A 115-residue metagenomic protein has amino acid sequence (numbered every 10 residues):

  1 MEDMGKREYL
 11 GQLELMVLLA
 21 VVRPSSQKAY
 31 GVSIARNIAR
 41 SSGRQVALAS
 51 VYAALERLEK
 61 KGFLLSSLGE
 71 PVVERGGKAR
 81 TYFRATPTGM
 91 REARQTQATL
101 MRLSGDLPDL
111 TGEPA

Functional and structural regions predicted by a protein language model:
M1-R7: Short, Lys/Arg-enriched N-terminal segment that forms or immediately precedes the first helix of a structured domain
E8-S50: N-terminal helix-turn-helix DNA-binding core of bacterial DNA-binding proteins
R36, E59-K60: Alpha-helical residues within the helix-turn-helix
V51-L58: Basic amphipathic alpha-helical segments that dock to polyanions
K61-G76: Beta-hairpin "wing" of winged helix-turn-helix
A79: Exposed loop/turn and edge beta-strand positions of beta-sandwich/beta-sheet ligand-binding modules
T88-A115: Amphipathic alpha-helical dimerization/coiled-coil segments that flank or bridge DNA-binding/regulatory modules
